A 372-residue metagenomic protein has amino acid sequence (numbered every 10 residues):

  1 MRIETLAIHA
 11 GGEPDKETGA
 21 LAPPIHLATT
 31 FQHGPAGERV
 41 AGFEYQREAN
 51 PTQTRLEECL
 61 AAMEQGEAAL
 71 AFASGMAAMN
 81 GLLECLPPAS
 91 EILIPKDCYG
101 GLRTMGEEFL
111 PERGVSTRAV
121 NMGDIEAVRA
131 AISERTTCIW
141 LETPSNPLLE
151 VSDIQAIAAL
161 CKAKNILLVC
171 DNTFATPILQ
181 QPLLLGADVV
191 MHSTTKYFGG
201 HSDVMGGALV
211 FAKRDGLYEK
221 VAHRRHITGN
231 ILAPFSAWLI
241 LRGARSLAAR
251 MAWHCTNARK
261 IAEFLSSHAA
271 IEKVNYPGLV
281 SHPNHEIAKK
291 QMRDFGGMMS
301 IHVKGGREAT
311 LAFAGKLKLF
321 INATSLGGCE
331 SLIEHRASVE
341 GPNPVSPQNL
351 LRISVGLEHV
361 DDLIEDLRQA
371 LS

Functional and structural regions predicted by a protein language model:
M1, S116, A130, E134 (+3 more regions): PLP-dependent enzyme catalytic core of the Aspartate aminotransferase-like
M1-F43: N-terminal glycine-rich, Lys/His-bearing helix-loop that initiates the first secondary-structure elements of many
H9, A69-A270, N275, E286: Conserved PLP-enzyme active-site core in the AAT-like
G12-P14, L27-H33, F174, K196 (+6 more regions): Glycine-rich beta-alpha junction loops
T30-N80, C85, G101-E108: Conserved N-terminal alpha-helix of the aminotransferase class I/II PLP-enzyme fold
A41, M205, S236, I240-G243 (+2 more regions): Short amphipathic alpha-helical segments
M63, L265-A269, L317: Acidic-histidine catalytic/liganding microenvironments
A270-L351, V355: Conserved C-terminal alpha-helix-loop-beta "cap" of PLP-dependent enzymes that closes/shapes the active-site mouth
